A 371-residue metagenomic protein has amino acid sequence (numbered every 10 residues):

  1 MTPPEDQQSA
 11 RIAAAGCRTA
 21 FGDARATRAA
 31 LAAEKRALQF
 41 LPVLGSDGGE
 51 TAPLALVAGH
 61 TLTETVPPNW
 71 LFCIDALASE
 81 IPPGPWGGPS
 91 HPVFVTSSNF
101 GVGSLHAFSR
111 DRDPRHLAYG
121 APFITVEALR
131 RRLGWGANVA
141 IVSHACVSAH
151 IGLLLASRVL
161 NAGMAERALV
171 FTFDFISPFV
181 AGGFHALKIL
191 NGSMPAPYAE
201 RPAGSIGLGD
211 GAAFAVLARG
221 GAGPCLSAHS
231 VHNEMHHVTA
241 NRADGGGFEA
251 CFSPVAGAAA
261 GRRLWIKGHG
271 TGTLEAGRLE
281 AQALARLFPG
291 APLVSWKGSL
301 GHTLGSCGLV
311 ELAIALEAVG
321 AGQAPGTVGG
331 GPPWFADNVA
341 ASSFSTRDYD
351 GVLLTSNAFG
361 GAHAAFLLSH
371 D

Functional and structural regions predicted by a protein language model:
T2-E5, F21, R25-G103, A250-R262 (+1 more regions): Conserved active-site "lid/cap" helical segment
T2-P3, Q7, P82-F94, P114 (+8 more regions): Structural signature of cysteine-dependent C-C bond-forming condensing enzymes
P4-D6, Q39-L71, F100-L155, M164 (+3 more regions): Conserved catalytic cysteine-centered active-site region of acyl-thioester-dependent Claisen-condensing enzymes
E5-L54, M194-W265: Condensing-enzyme catalytic core mediating Claisen C-C bond formation in acyl metabolism
A24, S104-F108, F179-F184, H237-T239 (+2 more regions): Short acidic, glycine/serine/threonine-rich loops at helix termini
A156, A212-A218, L312-L316: Alpha-helical metal-binding/catalytic segments enriched in His/Glu/Asp
V238-D244, G272-R286, G305-G308, S343: Short glycine/threonine-rich loop-to-helix capping motif typified by GTGT followed within a few residues by an Asp-Pro
H269: Glycine-centered flexible beta-alpha turn that most often forms the glycine-rich phosphate-binding loop
